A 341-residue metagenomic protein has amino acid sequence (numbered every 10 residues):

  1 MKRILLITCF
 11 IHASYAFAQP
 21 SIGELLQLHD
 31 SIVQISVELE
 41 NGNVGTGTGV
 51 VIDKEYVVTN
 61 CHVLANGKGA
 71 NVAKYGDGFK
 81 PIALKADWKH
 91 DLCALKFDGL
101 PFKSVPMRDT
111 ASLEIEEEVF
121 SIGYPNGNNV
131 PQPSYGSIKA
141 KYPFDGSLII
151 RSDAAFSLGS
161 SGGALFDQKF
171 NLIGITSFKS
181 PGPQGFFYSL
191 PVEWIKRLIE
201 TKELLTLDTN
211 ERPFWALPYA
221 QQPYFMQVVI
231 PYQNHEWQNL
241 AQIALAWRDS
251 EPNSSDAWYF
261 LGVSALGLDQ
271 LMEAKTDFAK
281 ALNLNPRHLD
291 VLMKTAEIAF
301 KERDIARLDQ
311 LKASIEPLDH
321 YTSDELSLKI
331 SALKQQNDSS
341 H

Functional and structural regions predicted by a protein language model:
F17-V50, V57, G69, P252: N-terminal activation segment of mature serine protease catalytic domains
Q19-E24, V63, K103-I149, F156-S160 (+4 more regions): Flexible, gly/ser-rich surface segments that form the specificity/activation loops bordering the active-site cleft
N43-V44, D53-P131, G146-I149, E211-F214 (+1 more regions): Conserved active-site neighborhood of the chymotrypsin/trypsin-like protease fold
V50, A155-T176: Catalytic nucleophile loop of clan PA
A216-D256, F260: Alpha-helical segment of the N-proximal tetratricopeptide repeat
D256-F260, D290-K294, D324-K329: Alpha-solenoid helical repeat scaffolds
